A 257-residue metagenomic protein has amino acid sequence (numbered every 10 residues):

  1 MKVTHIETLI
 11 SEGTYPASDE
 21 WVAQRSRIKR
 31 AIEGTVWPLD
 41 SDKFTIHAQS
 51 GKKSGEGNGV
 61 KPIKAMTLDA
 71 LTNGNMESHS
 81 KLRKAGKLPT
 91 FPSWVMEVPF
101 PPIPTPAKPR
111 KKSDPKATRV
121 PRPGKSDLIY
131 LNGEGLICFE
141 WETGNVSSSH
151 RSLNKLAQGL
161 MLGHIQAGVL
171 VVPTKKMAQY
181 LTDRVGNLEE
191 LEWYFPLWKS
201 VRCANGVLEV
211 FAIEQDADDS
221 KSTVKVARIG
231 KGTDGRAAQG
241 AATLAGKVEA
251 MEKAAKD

Functional and structural regions predicted by a protein language model:
M1-S41, G55, L162, Q166-A167 (+3 more regions): Non-catalytic C-terminal interaction segments of nucleic acid-processing enzymes
I46-E134, N145-N154, M161: Active-site metal-binding core of divalent-cation-utilizing nuclease and nuclease-like domains
L68, L156-A157, F195-K199: Short amphipathic alpha-helical segments and helix-helix/interface helices
G135-I137, A167: Structural motif
G144, P173: An acidic- and aromatic-residue-enriched active-site/binding cleft used to recognize and process polar
K155-A157, G186-N187: Glycine-rich, phosphate-binding/catalytic loops in enzymes
A157, G168-L170: Short, hydrophobic/aromatic-rich beta-strand segments within well-structured domains
